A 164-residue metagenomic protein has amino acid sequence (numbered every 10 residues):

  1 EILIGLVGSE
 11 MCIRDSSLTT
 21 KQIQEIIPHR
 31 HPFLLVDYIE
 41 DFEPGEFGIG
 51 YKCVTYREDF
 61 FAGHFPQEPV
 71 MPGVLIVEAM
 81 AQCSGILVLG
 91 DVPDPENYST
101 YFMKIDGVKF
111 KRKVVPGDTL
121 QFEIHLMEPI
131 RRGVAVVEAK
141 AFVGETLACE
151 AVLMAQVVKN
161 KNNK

Functional and structural regions predicted by a protein language model:
E1-I13: Single conserved hydrophobic/aromatic residue that forms the stacking wall/gate of nucleotide- or nucleobase-binding
S9, S16-S17, S84-Q121, A148 (+1 more regions): Hydrophobic beta-strand-centered segment that forms part of the acyl-chain substrate-binding groove
L18-R30, E96-N97: Short aromatic-glycine motifs in intrinsically disordered, low-complexity regions
H31-M71: Catalytic strand-loop segment that frames the active site of acyl-thioester-processing enzymes
I39, I105-G144: Hydrophobic beta-sheet segments that form the core/acyl-binding groove of ACP/CoA-dependent acyl-chain-processing
I39, M71-P95: Active-site helix/loop of acyl-thioester processing domains in fatty-acid/polyketide metabolism, spanning hotdog-fold
V136-K164: Mixed-charge, glycine-accented linear interaction segment located at domain edges/termini
